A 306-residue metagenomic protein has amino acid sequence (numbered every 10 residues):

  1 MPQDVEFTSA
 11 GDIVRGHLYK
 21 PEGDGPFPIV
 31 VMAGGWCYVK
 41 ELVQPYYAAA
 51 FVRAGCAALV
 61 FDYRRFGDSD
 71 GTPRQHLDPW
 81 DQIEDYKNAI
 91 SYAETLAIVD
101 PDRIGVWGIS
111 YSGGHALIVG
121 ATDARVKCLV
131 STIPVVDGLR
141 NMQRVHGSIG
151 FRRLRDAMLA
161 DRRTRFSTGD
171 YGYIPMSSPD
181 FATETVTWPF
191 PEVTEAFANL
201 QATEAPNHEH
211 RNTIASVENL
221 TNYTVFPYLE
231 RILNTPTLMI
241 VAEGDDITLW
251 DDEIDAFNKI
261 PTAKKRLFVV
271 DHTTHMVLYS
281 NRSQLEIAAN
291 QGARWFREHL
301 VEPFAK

Functional and structural regions predicted by a protein language model:
M1-G25, Y279: N-terminal cap/lid segment of alpha/beta-hydrolase-fold proteins
P26-G35: Short beta-strand element of the alpha/beta-hydrolase
K40-V43, F66-G105, R282-I287: Catalytic nucleophile-loop/oxyanion-hole region of alpha/beta-hydrolase and closely related hydrolase-like folds
A50-D70: Conserved alpha/beta-hydrolase
L117-F197: Alpha/beta-hydrolase-fold enzymes
I232, M239-V241: Short beta-strand/loop motif that positions the catalytic acidic residue of the alpha/beta-hydrolase fold
D246-D252: Conserved alpha/beta-hydrolase "acid-adjacent" motif
D271-T273, V277-K306: Catalytic active-site module of serine/aspartate enzymes centered on a nucleophile-bearing elbow/loop
